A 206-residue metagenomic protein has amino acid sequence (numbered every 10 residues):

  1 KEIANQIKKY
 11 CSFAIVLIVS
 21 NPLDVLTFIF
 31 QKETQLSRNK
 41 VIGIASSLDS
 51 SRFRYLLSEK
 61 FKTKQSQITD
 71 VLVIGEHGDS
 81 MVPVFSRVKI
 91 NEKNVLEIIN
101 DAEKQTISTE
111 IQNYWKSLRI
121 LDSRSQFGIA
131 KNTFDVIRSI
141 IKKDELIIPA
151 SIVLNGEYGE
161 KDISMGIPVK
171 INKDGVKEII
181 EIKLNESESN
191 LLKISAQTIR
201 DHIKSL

Functional and structural regions predicted by a protein language model:
K1-Y55: Rossmann-like NAD(P)(H) cofactor-binding subdomain of soluble oxidoreductases
E33-K40, D49-E186, N190-L206: C-terminal substrate-binding/catalytic lobe of Rossmann-fold NAD(P)-dependent dehydrogenases
